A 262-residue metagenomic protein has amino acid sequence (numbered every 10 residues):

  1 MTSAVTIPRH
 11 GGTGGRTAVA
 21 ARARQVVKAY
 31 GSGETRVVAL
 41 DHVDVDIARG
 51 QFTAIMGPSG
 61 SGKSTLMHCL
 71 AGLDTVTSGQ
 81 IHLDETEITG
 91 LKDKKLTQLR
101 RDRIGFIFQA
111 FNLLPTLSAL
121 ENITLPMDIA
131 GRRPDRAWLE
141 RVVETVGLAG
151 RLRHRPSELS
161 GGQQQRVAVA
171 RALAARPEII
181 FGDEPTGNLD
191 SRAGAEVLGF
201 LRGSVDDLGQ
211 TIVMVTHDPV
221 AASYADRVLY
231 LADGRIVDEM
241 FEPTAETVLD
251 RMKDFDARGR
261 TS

Functional and structural regions predicted by a protein language model:
T2, S223, F255, R260: Compact Cys/His-rich metal-coordination microdomains
T2-R16: Pre-NBD coupling/linker segments of ABC/ABC-like ATPases
G14-G15, V220, M240: A general boundary/transition motif marking the beginning of the first structured unit of a protein
A18-A225, L231: ABC family nucleotide-binding domain
R235-R258: Conserved beta-strand-loop-alpha-helix hinge in the C-terminal portion of ABC ATPase nucleotide-binding domains
